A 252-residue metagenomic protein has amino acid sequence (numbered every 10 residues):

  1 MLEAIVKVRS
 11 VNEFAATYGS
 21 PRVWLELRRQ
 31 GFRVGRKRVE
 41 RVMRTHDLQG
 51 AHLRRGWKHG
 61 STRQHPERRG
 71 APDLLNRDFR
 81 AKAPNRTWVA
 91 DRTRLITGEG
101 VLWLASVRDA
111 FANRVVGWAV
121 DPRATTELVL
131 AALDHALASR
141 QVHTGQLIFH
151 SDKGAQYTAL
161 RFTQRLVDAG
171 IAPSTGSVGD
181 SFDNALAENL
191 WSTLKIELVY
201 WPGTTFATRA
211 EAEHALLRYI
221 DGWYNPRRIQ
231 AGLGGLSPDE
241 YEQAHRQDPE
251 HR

Functional and structural regions predicted by a protein language model:
M1-R252: Charged DNA-binding/catalytic regions of mobile-element recombinases
